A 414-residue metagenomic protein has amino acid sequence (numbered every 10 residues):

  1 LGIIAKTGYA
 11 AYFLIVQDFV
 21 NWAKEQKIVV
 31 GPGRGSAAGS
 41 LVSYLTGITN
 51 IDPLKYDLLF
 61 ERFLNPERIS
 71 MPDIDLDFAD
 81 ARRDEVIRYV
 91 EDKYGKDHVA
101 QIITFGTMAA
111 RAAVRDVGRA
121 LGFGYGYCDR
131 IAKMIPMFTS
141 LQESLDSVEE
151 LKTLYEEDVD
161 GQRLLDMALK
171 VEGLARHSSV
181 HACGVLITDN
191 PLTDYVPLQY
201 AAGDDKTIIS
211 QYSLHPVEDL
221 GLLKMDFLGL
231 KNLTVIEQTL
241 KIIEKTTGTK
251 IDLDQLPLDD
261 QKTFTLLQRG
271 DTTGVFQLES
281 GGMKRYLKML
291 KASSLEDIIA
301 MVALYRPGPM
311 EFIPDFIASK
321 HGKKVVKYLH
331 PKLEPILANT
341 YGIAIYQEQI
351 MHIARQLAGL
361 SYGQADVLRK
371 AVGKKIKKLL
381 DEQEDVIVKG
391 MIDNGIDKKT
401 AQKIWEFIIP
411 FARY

Functional and structural regions predicted by a protein language model:
L1-Y414: Alpha-helical scaffold/interaction cores of sigma-54-like transcription cofactors and many family A DNA polymerases
